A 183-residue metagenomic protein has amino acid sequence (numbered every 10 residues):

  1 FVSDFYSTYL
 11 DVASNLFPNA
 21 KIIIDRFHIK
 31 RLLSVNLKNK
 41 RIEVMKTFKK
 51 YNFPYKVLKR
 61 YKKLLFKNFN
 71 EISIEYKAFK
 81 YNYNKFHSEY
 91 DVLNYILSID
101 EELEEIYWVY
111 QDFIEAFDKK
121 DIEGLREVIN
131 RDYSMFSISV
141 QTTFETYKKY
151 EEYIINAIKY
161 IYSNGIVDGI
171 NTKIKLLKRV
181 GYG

Functional and structural regions predicted by a protein language model:
V2-N19, I23, F27-R31, K50-G183: Acidic/histidine-rich catalytic cores and adjacent linkers of DNA breakage/strand-transfer/modification proteins
I29-K50: Short alpha-helix plus adjacent loop in nuclease-associated cores
